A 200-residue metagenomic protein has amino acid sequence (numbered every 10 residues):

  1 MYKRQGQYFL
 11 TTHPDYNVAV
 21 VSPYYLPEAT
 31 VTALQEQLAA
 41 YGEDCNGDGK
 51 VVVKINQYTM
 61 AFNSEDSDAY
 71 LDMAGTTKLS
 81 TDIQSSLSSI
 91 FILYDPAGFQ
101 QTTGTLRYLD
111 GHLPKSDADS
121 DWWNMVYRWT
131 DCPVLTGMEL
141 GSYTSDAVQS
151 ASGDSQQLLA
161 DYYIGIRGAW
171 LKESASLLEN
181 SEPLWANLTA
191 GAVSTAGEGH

Functional and structural regions predicted by a protein language model:
M1-Y2: Short, small-residue-biased leader/transition segments that mark boundaries at the very start of proteins
D15-Y25: Short, well-ordered beta-strand elements
Y24-P27, P96-Q100, W170-L171: Solvent-exposed loop/turn segments at secondary-structure junctions within structured extracellular/periplasmic domains
E28-V52: Short, polar/charged alpha-helical segment
C45-F62, D68-A69: Acidic, glycine-anchored loop motifs typical of Ca2+
M73-P133: Extracytoplasmic "Venus flytrap"/periplasmic binding protein-like
L106-A175: A structural signal for short loop-to-beta-strand junctions that line the ligand-binding cleft of periplasmic/secreted
S176-E198: Surface-exposed amphipathic alpha-helical segments
